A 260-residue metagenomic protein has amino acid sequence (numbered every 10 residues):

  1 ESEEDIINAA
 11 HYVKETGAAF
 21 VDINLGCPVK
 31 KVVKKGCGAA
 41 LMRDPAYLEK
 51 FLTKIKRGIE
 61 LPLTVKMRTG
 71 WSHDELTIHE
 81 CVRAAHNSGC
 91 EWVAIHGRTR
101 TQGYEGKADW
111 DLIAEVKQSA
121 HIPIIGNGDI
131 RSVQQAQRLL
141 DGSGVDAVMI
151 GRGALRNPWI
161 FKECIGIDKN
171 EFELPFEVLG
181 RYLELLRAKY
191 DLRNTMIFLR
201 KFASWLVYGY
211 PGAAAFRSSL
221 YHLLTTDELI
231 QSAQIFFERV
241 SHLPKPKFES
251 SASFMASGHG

Functional and structural regions predicted by a protein language model:
E1-A18, A40-Y47: Glycine-rich anion/phosphate-binding loops
E1-D5, M67-I78: Active-site mouth loops of central-metabolism enzymes
G17-P28: Short, flexible active-site-proximal loops enriched in glycine and acidic residues
D22-N24, T64, A94, M149: Conserved beta-strand positions in the central sheet of alpha/beta enzyme cores
C27-V29, L63, M67-H73, G97-T101 (+2 more regions): Active-site-proximal loop/turn and secondary-structure-junction residues that shape catalytic pockets, frequently
K30-L48, R98-W110, D168-N170: Glycine-rich tight-turn/loop motif centered on a GG-T
A39-L41, L48-R57, V65-M67, H73 (+1 more regions): Conserved beta-alpha-beta core of the PfkB/ribokinase-like small-molecule kinase fold
K50, G58-E60, D74-W92, Y104 (+3 more regions): Alpha/beta catalytic cores of nucleotide-metabolism and tRNA/nucleoside-modifying enzymes
